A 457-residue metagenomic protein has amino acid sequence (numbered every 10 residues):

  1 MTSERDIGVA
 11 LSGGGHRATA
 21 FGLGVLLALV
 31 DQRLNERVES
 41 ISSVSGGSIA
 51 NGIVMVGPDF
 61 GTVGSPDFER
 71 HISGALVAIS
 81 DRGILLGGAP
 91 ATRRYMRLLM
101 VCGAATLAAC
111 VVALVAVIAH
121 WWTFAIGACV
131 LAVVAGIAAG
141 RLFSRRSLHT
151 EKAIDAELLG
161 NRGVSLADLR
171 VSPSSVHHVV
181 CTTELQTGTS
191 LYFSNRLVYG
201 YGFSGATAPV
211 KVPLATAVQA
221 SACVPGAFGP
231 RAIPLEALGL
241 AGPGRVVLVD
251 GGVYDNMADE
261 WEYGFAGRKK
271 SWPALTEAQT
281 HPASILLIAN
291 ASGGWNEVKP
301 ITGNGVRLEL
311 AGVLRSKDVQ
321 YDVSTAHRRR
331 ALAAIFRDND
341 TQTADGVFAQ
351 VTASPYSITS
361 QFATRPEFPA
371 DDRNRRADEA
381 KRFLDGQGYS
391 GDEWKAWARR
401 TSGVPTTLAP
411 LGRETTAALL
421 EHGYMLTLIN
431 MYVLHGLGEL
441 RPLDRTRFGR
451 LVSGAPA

Functional and structural regions predicted by a protein language model:
M1-A457: Catalytic domains of lipid- and phosphate-ester/thioester hydrolases
